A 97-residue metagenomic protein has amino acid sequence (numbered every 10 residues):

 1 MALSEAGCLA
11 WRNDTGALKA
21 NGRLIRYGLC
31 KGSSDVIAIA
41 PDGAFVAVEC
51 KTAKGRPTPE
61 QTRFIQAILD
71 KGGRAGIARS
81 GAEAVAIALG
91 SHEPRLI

Functional and structural regions predicted by a protein language model:
M1-I97: Catalytic phosphate/metal-binding cores of nucleic-acid and nucleotide-processing enzymes, i.e., regions that mediate
